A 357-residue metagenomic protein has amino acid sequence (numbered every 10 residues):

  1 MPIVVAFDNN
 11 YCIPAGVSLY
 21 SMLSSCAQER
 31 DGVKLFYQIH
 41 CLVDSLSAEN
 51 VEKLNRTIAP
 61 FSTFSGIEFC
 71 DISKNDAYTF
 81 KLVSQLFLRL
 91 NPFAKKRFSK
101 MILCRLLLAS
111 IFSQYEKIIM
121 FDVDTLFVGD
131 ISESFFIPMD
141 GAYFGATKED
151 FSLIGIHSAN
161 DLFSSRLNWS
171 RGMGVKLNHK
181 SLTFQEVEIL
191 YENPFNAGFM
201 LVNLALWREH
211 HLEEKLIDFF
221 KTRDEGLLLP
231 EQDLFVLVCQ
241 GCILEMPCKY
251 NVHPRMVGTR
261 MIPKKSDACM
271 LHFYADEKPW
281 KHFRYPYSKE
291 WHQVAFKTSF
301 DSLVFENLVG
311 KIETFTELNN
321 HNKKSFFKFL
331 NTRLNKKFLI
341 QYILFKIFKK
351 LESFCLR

Functional and structural regions predicted by a protein language model:
M1-Y11, V17, H179-S181, E186 (+2 more regions): A glycosyltransferase accessory/donor-loop signature
P2-V5, M22, Q38-C41: Hydrophobic targeting segments
C12-G32: Histidine-anchored nucleotide/phosphate-binding helix
Q28-H40, G66-I67: Short loop->beta transition adjacent to catalytic acidic/histidine clusters or analogous donor-positioning motifs
L35-S45, A146-K148: Short internal beta-strands
E49-T63, N160-D161: Short, aromatic/basic amphipathic alpha-helical patches
I58-S110: Active-site-proximal specificity loops/subdomain of glycosyltransferases
R97, M101-S158, L201-V202: GT-A fold catalytic core of metal-dependent nucleotide-sugar glycosyltransferases, centered on the diacidic
